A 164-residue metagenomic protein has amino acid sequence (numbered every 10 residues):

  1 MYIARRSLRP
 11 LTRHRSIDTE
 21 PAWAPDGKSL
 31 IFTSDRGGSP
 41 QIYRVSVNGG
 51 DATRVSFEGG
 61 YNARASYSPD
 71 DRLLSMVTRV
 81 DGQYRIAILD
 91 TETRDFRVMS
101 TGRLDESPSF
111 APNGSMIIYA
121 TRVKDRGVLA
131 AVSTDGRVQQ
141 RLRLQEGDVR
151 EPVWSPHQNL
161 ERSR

Functional and structural regions predicted by a protein language model:
M1-R164: Sequence signature of WD/YWTD-type beta-propeller architectures
